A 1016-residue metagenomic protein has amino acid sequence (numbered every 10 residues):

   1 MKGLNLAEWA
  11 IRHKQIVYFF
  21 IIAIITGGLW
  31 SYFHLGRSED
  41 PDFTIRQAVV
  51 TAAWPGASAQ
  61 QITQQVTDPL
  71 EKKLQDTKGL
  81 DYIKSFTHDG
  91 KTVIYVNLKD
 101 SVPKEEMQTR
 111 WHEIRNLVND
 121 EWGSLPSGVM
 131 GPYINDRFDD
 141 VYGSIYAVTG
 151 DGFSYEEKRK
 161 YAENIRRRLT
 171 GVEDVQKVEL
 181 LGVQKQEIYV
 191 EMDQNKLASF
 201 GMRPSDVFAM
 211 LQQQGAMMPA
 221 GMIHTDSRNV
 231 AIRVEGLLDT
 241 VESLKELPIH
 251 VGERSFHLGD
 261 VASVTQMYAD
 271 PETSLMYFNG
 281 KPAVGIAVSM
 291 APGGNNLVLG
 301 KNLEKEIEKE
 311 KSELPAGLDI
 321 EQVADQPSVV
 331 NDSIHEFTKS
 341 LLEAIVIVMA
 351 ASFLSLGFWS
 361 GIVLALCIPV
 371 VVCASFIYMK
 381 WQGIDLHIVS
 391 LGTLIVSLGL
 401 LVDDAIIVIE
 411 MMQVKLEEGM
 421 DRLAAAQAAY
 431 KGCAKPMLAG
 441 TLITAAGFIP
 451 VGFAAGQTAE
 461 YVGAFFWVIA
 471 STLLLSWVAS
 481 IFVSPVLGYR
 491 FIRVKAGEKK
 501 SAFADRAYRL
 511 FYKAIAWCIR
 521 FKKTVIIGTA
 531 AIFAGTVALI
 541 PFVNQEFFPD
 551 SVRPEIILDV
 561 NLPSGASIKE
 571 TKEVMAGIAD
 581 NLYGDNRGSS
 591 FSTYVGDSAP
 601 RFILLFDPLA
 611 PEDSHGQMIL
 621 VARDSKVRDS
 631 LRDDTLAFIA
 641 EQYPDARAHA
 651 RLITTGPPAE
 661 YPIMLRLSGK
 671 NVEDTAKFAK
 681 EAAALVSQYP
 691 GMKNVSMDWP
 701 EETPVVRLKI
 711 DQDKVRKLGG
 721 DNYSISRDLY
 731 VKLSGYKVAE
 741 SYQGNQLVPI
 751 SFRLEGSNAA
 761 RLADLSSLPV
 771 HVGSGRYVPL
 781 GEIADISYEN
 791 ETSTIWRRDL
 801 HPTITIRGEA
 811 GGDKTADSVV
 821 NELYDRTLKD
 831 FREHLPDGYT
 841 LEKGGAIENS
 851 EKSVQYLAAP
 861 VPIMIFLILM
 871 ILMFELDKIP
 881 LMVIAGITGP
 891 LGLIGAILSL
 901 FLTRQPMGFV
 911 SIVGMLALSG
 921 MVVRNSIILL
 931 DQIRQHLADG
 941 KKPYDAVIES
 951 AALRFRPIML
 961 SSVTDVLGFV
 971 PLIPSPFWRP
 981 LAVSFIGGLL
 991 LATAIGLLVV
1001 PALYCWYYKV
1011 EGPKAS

Functional and structural regions predicted by a protein language model:
M1-R37, C433, K499-F548, M575 (+1 more regions): Signature of alpha-helical transmembrane segments and their immediate interfacial
L4-L6, Q61-R137, N195-A216, L237 (+3 more regions): Solvent-exposed, membrane-proximal periplasmic/extracellular interface segments of envelope transport and secretion
W9, T51, W122, R168-V346 (+7 more regions): Extracytoplasmic/periplasmic membrane-proximal domains and adjacent transmembrane bundles of envelope biogenesis
Q15-I16, A23-A57, N119-G128, K380 (+4 more regions): Transmembrane helices with small-residue packing motifs
W30-H34, V346-Q413, S471, L867-R954 (+4 more regions): Hydrophobic transmembrane alpha-helices and their membrane-interface caps in long multi-pass transport proteins
R37-A48, S85-K91, G128-D151, E179-K185 (+11 more regions): Flexible hinge/switch segments at interdomain interfaces of large molecular machines
V323, V330, I334, I409 (+4 more regions): Helix-loop junctions and hydrophobic alpha-helical segments within the transmembrane domains of large membrane
L398-M412, A434-F453, E460-K499, M618 (+5 more regions): Transmembrane alpha-helices and their membrane-interface boundaries in multi-pass membrane transporters and channels
